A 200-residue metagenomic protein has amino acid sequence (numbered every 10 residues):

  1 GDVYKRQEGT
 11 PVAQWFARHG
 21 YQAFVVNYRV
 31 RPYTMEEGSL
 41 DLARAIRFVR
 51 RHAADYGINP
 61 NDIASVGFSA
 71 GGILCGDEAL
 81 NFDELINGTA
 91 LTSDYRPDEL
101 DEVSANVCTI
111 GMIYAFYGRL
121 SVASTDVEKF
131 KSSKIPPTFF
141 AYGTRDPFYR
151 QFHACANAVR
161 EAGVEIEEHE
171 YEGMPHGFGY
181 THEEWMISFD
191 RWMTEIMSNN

Functional and structural regions predicted by a protein language model:
G1-Y4: Short, small-residue-biased leader/transition segments that mark boundaries at the very start of proteins
R6-F24: Short amphipathic alpha-helix adjacent to the substrate-entry channel of hydrolases
Q7-P11, D41, S124-V127: Charged helix-capping and loop-helix junction motifs
Q22, N27-R31, F116, E172-M174: Short beta-to-alpha linker loops that shape the active-site pocket of alpha/beta-hydrolase fold enzymes
R44-S133: Primarily recognizes the serine-hydrolase "nucleophile elbow" in alpha/beta-hydrolase and SGNH/GDSL folds
G118-R119, T144-Y149: Acidic catalytic loop of the alpha/beta-hydrolase fold
F139-Y142: Short beta-strand/loop motif that positions the catalytic acidic residue of the alpha/beta-hydrolase fold
H153-N200: C-terminal catalytic histidine-bearing segment of alpha/beta-hydrolase fold enzymes
